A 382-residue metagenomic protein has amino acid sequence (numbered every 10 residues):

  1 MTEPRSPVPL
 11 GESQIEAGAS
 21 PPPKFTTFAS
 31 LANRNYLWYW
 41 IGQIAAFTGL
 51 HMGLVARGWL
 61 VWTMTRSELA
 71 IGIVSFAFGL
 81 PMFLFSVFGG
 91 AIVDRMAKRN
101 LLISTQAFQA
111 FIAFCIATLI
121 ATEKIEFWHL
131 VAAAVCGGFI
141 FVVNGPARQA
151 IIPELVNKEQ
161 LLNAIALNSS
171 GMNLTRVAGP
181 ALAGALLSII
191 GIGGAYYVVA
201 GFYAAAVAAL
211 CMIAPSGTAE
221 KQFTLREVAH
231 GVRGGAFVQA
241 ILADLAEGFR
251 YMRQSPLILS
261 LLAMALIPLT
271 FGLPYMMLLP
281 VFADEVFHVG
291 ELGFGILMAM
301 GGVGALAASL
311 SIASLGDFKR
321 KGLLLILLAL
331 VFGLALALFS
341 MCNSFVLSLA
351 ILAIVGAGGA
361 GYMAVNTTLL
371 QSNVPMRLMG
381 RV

Functional and structural regions predicted by a protein language model:
E3-P9, V74, L84-F88, R95 (+8 more regions): C-terminal transmembrane bundle of multi-pass solute transporters/carriers
Q14-Y36, S216-A263: Juxtamembrane intracellular "pre-TM" segments in multi-pass secondary transporters
P21-P81, R250-G301: Helix-loop boundary and gating motifs at the non-cytosolic
L50, C136-R148, V355-N366: Core transmembrane helices of Major Facilitator Superfamily
G53, W62, C115-I120, G137 (+3 more regions): MFS-fold secondary transporters
G58-M64, I116-T122, A178-V198, E285-V286: Transmembrane alpha-helix termini and helix-breaking/packing motifs in multi-pass membrane transporters
F108-I116, G137, F202-A206, A329-L336: MFS 12-TM fold signature
F127-G138, N163-L225, Y275, L292 (+3 more regions): Hydrophobic alpha-helical transmembrane segments
